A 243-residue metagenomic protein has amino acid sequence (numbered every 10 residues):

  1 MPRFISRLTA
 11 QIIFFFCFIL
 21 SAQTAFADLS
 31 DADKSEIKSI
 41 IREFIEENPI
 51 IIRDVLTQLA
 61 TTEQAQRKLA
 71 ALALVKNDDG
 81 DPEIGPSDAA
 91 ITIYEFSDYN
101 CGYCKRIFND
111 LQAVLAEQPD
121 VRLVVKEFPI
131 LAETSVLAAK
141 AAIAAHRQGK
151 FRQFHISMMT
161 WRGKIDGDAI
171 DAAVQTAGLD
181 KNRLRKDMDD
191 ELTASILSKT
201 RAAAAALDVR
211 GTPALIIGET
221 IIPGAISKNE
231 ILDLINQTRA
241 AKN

Functional and structural regions predicted by a protein language model:
P2-R3, F14-C17, A22-A73: N-terminal targeting signals for export/organelle localization
F26-K38, R42, A172-N243: C-terminal cap of thioredoxin/glutaredoxin-like
E36, I40, E47-D54, R106 (+10 more regions): Extracytoplasmic/secreted proteins, especially bacterial periplasmic and envelope-associated proteins
E46, T62, A145-Q148, K164 (+3 more regions): Residues at alpha-helix boundaries and the short loops/turns that link adjacent helices
L74-I91, L115-A116: A short beta-strand-turn-helix
Y94, K105-D180, R185, A205-R210 (+1 more regions): Structural alpha/beta surface segment adjacent to cysteine/selenocysteine redox centers across thiol/disulfide enzymes
S97-N100, G211: Short pre-active-site segment immediately N-terminal to redox-active cysteine/selenocysteine motifs in thiol-based
D98-Y99, F128-P129, T220, S227: Solvent-exposed coil/turn segments that connect beta secondary-structure elements in extracytoplasmic/periplasmic
